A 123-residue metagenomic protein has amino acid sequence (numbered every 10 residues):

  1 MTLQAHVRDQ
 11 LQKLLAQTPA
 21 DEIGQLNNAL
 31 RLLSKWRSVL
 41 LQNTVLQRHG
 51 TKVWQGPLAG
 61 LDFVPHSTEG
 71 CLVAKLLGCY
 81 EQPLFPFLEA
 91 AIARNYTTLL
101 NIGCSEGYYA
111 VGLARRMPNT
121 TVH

Functional and structural regions predicted by a protein language model:
M1-H123: S-adenosyl-L-methionine
